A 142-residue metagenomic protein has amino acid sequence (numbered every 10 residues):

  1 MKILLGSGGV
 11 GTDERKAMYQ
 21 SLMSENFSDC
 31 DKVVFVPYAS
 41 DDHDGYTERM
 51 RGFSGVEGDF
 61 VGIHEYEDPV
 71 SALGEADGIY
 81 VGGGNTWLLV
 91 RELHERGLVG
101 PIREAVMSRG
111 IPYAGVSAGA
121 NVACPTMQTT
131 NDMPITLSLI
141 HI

Functional and structural regions predicted by a protein language model:
M1-G82: N-terminal beta1-alpha1 cap of cysteine-dependent amidohydrolase-like domains
V10, S40, N85, A120 (+1 more regions): Short, glycine/serine-rich, charged loops/turns that create anion-binding and catalytic segments at active sites
E14-K16, G45, V90-E92, A123-T126: Short glycine-/acidic-enriched loop or helix-start segments at secondary-structure transitions that form or flank
Y80-G83, V106-P125: Catalytic nucleophile loop
T86-R96: Glycine/threonine-rich flexible loop motifs
R96-R109: Catalytic-core regions built around general acid/base machinery
M127-I135: Anionic-ligand binding region
I140-I142: Conserved small/polar residues in nucleotide/adenosyl-binding loops
